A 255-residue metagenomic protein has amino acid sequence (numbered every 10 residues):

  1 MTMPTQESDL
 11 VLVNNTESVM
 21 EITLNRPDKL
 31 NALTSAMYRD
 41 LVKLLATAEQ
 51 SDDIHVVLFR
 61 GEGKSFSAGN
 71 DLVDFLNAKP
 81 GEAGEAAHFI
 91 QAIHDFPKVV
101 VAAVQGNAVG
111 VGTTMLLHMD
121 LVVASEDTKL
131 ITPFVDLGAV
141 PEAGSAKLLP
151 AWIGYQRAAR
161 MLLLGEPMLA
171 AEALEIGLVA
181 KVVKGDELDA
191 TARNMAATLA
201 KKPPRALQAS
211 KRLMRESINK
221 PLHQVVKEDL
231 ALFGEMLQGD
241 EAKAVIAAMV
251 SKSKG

Functional and structural regions predicted by a protein language model:
M1-E17, G165-A171, D186, A190 (+1 more regions): C-terminal alpha-helix plus adjacent terminal tail
M1-E62, Q91: Conserved CoA-thioester-binding segment of acyl-CoA-metabolizing enzymes
I22, R26, L41, F59 (+6 more regions): Terminal peptide-recognition signature
M37-D40, E85, M115, L188 (+1 more regions): Hydrophobic alpha-helical membrane-association signature
V42-A46, D53, G61-D95, A108 (+1 more regions): Glycine- (often His-adjacent) and acidic-residue-rich active-site loop that binds/positions the CoA thioester
E85-F89, G144-L148, R157, A209 (+2 more regions): Hydrophobic alpha-helical segments typical of transmembrane helices and their membrane-interface/capping positions
H94-P204, G239-D240, A244: Crotonase-fold acyl-CoA enzyme core
